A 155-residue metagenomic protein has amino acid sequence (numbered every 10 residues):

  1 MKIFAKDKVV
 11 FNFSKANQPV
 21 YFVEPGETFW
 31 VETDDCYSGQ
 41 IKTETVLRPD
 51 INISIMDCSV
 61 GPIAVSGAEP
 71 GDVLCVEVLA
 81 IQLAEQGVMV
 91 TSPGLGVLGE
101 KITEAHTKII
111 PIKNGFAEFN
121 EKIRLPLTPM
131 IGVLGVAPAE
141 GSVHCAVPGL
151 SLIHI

Functional and structural regions predicted by a protein language model:
M1-N12, E85-L95: Short, charged N-terminal helix-start/capping segments
K2-I51: N-terminal, Lys/Arg-enriched amphipathic/low-complexity engagement segments that precede the first folded domain
A5-S14, I53-V60, E140-L150: Short, structured beta-strand/loop micro-motifs enriched in basic residues and often containing a Trp
V23-P25, I55, P70: Solvent-exposed loop and beta-edge segments used for protein-protein assembly and interaction
D35, I102-S151: Buried, small/hydrophobic-residue-enriched core segments of structured protein domains
K42-M56, G87-G99: Short, compositionally biased
G61-P126: A generic, well-ordered mixed alpha/beta core segment in the N-terminal half of proteins
I153-I155: Conserved small/polar residues in nucleotide/adenosyl-binding loops
